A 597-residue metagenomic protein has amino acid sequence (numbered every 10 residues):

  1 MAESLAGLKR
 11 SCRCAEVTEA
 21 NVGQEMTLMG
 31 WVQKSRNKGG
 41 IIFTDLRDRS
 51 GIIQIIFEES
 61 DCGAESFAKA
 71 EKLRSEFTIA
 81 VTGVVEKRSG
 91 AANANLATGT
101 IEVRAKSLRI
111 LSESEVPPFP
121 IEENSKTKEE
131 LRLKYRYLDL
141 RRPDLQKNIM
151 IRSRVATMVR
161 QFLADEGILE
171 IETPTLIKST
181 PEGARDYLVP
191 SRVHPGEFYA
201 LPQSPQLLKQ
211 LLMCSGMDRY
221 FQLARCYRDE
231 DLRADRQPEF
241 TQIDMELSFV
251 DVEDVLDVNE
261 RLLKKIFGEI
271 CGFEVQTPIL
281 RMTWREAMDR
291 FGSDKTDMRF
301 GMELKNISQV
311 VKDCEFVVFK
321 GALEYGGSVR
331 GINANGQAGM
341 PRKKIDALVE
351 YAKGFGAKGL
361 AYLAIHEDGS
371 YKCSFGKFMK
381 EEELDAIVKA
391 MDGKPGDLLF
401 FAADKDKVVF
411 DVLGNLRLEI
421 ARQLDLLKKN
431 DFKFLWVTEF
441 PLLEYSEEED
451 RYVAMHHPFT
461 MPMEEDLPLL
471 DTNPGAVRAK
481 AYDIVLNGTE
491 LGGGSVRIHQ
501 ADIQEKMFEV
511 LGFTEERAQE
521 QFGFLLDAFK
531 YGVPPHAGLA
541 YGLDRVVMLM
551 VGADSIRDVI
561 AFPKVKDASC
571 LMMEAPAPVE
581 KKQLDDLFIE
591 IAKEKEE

Functional and structural regions predicted by a protein language model:
M1-E597: Class II aminoacyl-tRNA synthetase catalytic cores and aaRS-like
